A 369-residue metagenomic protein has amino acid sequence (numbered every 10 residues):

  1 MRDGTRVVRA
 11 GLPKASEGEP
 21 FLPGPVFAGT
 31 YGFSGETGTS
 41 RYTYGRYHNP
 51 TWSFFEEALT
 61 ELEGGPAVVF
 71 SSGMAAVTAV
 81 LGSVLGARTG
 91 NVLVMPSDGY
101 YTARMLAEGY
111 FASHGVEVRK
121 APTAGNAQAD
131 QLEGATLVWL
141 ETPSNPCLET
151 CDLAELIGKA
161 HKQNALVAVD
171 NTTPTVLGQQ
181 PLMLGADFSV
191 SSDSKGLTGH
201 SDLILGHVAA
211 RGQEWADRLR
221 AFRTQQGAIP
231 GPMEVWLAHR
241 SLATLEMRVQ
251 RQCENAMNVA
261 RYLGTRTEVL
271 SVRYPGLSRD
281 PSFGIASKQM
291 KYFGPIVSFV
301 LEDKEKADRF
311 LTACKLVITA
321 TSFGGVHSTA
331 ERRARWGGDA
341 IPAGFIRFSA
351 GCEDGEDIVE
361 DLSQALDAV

Functional and structural regions predicted by a protein language model:
M1-Y42, I341: N-terminal glycine-rich, Lys/His-bearing helix-loop that initiates the first secondary-structure elements of many
R9-S16, A67-E268: Conserved PLP-enzyme active-site core in the AAT-like
P25-V26, T30-G86, D98, T102-Y110: Conserved N-terminal alpha-helix of the aminotransferase class I/II PLP-enzyme fold
E108, E117-R119, A124, R248 (+1 more regions): PLP-dependent enzyme catalytic core of the Aspartate aminotransferase-like
L219, R309-K315, D361-L366: Short amphipathic alpha-helices in soluble, non-transmembrane regions that often serve as interface/regulatory elements
L270-I346, A350: Conserved C-terminal alpha-helix-loop-beta "cap" of PLP-dependent enzymes that closes/shapes the active-site mouth
